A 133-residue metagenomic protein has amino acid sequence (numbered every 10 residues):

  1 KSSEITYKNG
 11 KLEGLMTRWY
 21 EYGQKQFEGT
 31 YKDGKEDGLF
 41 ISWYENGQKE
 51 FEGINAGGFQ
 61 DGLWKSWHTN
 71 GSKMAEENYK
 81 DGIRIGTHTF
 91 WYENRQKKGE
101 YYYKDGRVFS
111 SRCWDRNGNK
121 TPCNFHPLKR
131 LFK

Functional and structural regions predicted by a protein language model:
K1-K133: Glycine/tyrosine- and acidic-biased, solvent-exposed loop/turn segments at the edges of beta-strands
